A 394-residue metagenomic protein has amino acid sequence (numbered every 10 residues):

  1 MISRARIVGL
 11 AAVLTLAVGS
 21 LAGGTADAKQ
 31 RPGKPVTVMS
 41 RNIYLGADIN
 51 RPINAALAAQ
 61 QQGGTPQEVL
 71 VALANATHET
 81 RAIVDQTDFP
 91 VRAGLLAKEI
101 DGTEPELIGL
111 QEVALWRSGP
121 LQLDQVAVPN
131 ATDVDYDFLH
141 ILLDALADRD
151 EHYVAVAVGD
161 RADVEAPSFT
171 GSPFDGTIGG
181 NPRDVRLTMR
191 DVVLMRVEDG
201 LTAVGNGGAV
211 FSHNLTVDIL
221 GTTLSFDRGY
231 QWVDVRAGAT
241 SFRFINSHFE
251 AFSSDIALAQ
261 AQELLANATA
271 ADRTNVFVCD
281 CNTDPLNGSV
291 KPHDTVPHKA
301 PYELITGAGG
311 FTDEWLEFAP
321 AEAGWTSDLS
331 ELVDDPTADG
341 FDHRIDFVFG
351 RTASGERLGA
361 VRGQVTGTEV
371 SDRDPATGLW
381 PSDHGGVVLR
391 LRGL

Functional and structural regions predicted by a protein language model:
M1-L10: Bacterial N-terminal signal peptides that target proteins for export
A11-S20: Bacterial N-terminal signal peptides
A26-F174, R392-L394: N-terminal, active-site-proximal structural segment of metallo-dependent hydrolase catalytic domains
K29, T202-G205, S225, D255-L258 (+2 more regions): Metal-dependent phosphoester-hydrolase catalytic domains
T37-I43, L96-Q122, L194, V233 (+5 more regions): Active-site beta-strand/loop signature of hydrolases that rely on acidic residues for catalysis
I43-A47, V113-R117, D160-E165, D199-G200 (+4 more regions): Solvent-exposed loop/turn segments at secondary-structure junctions within structured extracellular/periplasmic domains
A58-T87, R117-D133, A162-D184, G205-T223 (+3 more regions): Surface-exposed intrinsically disordered loops and tails
L146-A147, V154-F242, N246, R357-L358 (+1 more regions): A well-ordered secondary-structure block
